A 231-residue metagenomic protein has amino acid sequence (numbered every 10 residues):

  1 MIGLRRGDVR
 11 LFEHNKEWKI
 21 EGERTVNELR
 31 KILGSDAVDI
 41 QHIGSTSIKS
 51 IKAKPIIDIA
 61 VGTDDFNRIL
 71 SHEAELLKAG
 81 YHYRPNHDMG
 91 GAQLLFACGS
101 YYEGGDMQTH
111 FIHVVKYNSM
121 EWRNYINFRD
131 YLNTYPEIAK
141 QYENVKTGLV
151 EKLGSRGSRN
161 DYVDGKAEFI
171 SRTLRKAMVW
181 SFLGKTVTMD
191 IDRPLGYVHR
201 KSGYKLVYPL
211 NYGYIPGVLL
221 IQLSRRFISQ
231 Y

Functional and structural regions predicted by a protein language model:
M1-Q41, S171, R175-V179: Helical scaffold of the NTase/Pol beta-like nucleotidyltransferase catalytic core
I2-F12, K52-P55, T147, E151-K152: A short, surface-exposed helix-loop junction/capping segment
H14, R24, Q41-I48, K52 (+1 more regions): Charge-rich, low-complexity N-terminal segments
L29-L70, G196: Active-site nucleotide-donor binding segment shared across nucleotidyl transfer reactions
S71-A79: Short amphipathic alpha-helices in soluble, non-transmembrane regions that often serve as interface/regulatory elements
Y81-N118: Conserved catalytic core of two-metal-ion nucleotidyltransferases
V114, M120-M178: Catalytic cores of NTP-dependent nucleotidyl/adenyl transfer enzymes across multiple folds
L174-Y231: Feature detects long, helix-prone N-terminal segments enriched in hydrophobes
